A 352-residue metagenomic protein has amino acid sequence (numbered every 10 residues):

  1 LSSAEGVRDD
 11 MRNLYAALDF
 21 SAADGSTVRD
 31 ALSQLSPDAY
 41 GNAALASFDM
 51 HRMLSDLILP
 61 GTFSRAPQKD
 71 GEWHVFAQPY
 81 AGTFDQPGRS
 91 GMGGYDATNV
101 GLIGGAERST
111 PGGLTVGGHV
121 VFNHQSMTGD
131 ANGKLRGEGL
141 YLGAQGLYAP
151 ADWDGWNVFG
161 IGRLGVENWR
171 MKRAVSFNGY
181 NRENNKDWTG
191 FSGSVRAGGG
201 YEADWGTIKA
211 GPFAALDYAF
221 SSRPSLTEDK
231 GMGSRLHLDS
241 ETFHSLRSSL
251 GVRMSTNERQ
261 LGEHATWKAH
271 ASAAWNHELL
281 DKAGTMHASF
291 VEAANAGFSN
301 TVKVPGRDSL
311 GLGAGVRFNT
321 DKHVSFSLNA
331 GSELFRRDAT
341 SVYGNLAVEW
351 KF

Functional and structural regions predicted by a protein language model:
S2-W205, K209, S327-K351: Outer membrane beta-barrel translocator domains of Type V secretion systems
V75-F76, G160-G162, P212-L216, K268-A274: Extended hydrophobic secondary-structure segments that form protein cores and membrane-embedded regions
A81-G82, N123-Q125, D217-A219, A273-E278: Short, internal active-site loops enriched in acidic
R89-T98, M127-L135, N168-T189, S222-H244 (+1 more regions): Solvent-exposed, glycine/polar-rich loop segments of beta-barrel outer-membrane systems
T110, F220-S222, E258: Sec/Tat-exported extracytoplasmic proteins
S194, G211, A215-A219, P224 (+2 more regions): Outer-membrane beta-barrel porins/channels
D204-G206, M232, N257-L261: Short strand-coil-strand connectors
H237-F352: Outer membrane beta-barrel transmembrane domains
